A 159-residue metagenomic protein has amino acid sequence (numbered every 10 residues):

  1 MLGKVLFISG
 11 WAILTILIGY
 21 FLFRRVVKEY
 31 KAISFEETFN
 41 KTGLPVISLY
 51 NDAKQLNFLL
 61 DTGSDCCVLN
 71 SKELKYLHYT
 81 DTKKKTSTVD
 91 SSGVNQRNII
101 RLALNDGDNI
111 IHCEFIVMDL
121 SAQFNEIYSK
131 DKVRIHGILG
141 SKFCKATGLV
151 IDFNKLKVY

Functional and structural regions predicted by a protein language model:
M1-Y159: Pepsin/retropepsin-fold aspartyl endopeptidases
